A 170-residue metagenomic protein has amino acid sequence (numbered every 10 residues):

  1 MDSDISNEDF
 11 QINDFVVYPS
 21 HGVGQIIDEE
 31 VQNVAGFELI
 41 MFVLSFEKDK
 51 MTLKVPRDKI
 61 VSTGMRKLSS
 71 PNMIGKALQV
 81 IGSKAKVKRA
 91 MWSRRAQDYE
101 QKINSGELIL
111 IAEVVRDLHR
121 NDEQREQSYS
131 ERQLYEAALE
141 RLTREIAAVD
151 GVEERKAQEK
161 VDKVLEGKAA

Functional and structural regions predicted by a protein language model:
M1-I12: Mixed-charge, Lys/Arg-rich low-complexity intrinsically disordered regions
Q11, I40, F46: Ligand/cofactor pocket segment of small-molecule handling proteins
G24-I26: Conserved hydrophobic positions within beta-strands
Q32-V43: Short, solvent-exposed secondary-structure boundary/capping segments
V43-S45, D49-D58: A short macromolecule-binding patch
D58-A170: Charge/polar-rich, low-complexity and marginally structured segments
